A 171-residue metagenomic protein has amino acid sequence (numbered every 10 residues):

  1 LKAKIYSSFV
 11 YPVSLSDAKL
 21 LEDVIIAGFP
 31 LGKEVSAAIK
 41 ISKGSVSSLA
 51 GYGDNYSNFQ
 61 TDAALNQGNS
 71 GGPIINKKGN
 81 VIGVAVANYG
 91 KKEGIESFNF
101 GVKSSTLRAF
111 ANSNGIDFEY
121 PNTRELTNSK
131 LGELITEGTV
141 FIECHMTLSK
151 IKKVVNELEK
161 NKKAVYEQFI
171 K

Functional and structural regions predicted by a protein language model:
L1-S36, D54-N58, G115-E125, L148-K150: Conserved active-site neighborhood of the chymotrypsin/trypsin-like protease fold
L1-V10, A37-I116: Active-site region of chymotrypsin-like
V13-L15, G71, K130: A generic local secondary-structure boundary/capping motif
V24, G44, F59, T139-V140: A broad, low-specificity signal marking well-ordered, structured residues that form hydrophobic/aromatic
G28, A63, C144: Pocket-edge structural micro-motifs
N80-K171: C-terminal subregion of chymotrypsin/trypsin-like serine protease catalytic domains
